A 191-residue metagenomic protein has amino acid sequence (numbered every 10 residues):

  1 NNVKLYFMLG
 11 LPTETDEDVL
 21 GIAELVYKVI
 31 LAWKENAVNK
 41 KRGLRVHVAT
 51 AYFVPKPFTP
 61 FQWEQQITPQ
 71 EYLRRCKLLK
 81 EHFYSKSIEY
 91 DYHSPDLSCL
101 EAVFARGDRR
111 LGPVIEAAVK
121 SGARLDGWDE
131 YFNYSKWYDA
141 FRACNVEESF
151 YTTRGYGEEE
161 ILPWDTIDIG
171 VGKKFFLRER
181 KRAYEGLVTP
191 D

Functional and structural regions predicted by a protein language model:
N1-T59, E71-P95: Conserved C-terminal portion of the radical SAM core fold that forms the substrate/S-adenosylmethionine-binding
V3-P12, T59-Q65, E158-L162, E185: Glycine- and acidic
P12-V19, Q65-Y72, G127, L162-I169: Hydrophobic alpha-helical scaffolding
W63-R75, H82, G186, P190-D191: Short secondary-structure subsegments characteristic of cysteine-rich extracellular domains
Y84-D191: Radical SAM enzyme core and accessory elements
